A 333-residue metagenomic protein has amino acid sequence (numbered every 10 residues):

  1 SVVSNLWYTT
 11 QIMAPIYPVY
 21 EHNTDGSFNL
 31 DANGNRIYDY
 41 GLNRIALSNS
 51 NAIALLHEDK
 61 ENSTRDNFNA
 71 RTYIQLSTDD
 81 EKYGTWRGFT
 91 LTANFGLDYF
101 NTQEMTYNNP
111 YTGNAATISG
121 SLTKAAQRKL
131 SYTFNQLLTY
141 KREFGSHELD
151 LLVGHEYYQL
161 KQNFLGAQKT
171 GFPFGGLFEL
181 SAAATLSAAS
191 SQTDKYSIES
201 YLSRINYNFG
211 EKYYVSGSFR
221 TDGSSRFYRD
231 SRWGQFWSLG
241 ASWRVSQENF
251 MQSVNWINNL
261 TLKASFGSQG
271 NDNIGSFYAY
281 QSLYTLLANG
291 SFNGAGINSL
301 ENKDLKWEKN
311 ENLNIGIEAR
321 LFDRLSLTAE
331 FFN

Functional and structural regions predicted by a protein language model:
S1-T106, S119-N333: Extracellular/periplasmic, surface-exposed regions of secreted and cell-surface proteins
P110-A116: Short, conserved phosphate-binding/catalytic loop or strand-edge motifs used in phosphoryl-/nucleotidyl-transfer
